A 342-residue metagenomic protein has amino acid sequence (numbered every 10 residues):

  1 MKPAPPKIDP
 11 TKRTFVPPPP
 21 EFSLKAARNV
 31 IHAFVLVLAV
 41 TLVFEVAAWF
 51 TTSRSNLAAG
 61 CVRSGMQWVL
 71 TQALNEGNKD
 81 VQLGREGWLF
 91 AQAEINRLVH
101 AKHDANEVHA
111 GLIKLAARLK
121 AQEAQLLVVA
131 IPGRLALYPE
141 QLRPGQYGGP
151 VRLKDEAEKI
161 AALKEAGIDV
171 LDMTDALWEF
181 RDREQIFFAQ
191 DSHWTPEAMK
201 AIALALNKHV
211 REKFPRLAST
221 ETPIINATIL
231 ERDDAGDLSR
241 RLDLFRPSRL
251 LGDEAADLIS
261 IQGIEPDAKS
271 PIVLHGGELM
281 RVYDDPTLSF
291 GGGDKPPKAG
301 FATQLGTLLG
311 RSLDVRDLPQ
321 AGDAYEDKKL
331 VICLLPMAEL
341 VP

Functional and structural regions predicted by a protein language model:
M1-P342: Extracellular glycan-modifying ectodomains
